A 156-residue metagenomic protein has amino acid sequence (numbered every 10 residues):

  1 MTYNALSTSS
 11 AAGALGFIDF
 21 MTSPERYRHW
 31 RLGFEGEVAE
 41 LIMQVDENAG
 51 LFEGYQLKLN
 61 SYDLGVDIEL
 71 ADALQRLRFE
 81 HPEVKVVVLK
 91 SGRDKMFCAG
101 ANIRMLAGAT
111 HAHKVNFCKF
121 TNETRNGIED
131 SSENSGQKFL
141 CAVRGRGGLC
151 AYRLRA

Functional and structural regions predicted by a protein language model:
T2-V88: Conserved CoA-thioester-binding segment of acyl-CoA-metabolizing enzymes
H29, H81, H111-H113, A151 (+1 more regions): Histidine (H) residue identity feature
G36-Q44, D63-A112, N122-A142: A structural preference for short, pocket-lining loop segments at secondary-structure junctions
L51, A99, A151: Short acidic, gly/pro-rich beta-turn/loop elements at beta-sheet edges and active-site/ligand-binding grooves
E53-Q56, N102, L154-R155: Surface-exposed beta-strand edges and their flanking turn/coil or helix-capping segments
K114-C118: A glycine-rich helix N-cap at a beta->alpha junction
C141-L154: Gly/Ser-rich catalytic serine loop of serine hydrolases
